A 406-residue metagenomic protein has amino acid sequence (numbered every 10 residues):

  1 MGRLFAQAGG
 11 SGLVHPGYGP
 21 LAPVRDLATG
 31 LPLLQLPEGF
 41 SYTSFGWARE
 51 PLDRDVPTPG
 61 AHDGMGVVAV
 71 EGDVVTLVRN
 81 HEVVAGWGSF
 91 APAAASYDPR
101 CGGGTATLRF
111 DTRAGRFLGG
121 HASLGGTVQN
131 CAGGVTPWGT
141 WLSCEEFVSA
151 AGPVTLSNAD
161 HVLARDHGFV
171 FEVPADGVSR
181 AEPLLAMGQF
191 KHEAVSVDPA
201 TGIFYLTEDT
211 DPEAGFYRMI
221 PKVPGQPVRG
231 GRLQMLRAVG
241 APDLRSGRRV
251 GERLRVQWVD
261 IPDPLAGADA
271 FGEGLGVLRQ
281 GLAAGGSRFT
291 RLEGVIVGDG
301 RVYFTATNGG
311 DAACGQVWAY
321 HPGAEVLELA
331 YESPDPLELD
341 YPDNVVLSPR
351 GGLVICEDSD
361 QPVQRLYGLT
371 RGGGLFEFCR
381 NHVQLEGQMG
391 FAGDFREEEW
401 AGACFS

Functional and structural regions predicted by a protein language model:
M1-S406: Sequence/structural signature of beta-propeller domains
